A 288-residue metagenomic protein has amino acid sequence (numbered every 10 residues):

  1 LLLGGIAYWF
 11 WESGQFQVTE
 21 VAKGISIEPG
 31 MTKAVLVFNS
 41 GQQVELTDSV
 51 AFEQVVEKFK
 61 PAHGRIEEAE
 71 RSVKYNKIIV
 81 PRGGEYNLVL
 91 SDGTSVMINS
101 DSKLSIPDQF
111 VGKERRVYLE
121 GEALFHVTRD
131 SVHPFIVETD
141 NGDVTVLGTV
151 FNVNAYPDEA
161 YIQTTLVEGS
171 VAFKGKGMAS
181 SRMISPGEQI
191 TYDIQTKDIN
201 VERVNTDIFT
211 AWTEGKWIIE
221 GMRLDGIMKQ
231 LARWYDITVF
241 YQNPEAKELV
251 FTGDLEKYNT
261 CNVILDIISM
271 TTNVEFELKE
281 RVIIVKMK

Functional and structural regions predicted by a protein language model:
L1: Carboxylate-rich, polar loop motifs that coordinate divalent cations or form catalytic acidic clusters
G5-K288: A residue-level detector for the "anchor" residue at the start of short, highly conserved motifs
